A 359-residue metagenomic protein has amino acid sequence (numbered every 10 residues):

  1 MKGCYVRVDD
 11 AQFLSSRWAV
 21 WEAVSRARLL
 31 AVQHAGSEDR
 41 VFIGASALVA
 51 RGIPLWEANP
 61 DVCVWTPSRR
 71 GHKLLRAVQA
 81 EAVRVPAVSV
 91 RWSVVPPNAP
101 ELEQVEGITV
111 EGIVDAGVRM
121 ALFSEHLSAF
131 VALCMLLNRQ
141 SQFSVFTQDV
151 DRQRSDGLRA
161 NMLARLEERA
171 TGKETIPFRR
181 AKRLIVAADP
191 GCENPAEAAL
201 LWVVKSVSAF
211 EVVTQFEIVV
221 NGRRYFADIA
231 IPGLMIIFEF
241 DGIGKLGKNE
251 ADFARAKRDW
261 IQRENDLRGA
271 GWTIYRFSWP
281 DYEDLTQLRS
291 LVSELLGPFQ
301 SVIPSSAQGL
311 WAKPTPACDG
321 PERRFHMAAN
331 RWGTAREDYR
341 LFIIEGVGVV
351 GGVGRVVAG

Functional and structural regions predicted by a protein language model:
M1-T175, G297-G359: Short gly/ser-rich loop at a beta-strand->alpha-helix junction or flexible surface loop bordering the NTP-binding
R152-G359: Surface segments flanking catalytic/ligand-binding clefts of nucleic-acid enzymes
